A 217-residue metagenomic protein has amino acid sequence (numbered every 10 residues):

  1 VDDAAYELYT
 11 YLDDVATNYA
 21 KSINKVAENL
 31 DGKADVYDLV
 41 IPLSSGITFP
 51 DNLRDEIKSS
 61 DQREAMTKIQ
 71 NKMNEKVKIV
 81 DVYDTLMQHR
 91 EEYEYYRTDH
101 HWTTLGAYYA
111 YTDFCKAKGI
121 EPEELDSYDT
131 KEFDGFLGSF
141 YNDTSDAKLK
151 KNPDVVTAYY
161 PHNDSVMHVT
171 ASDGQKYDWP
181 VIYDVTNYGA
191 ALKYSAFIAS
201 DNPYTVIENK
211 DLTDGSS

Functional and structural regions predicted by a protein language model:
V1-S217: Extracellular glycan-modifying ectodomains
